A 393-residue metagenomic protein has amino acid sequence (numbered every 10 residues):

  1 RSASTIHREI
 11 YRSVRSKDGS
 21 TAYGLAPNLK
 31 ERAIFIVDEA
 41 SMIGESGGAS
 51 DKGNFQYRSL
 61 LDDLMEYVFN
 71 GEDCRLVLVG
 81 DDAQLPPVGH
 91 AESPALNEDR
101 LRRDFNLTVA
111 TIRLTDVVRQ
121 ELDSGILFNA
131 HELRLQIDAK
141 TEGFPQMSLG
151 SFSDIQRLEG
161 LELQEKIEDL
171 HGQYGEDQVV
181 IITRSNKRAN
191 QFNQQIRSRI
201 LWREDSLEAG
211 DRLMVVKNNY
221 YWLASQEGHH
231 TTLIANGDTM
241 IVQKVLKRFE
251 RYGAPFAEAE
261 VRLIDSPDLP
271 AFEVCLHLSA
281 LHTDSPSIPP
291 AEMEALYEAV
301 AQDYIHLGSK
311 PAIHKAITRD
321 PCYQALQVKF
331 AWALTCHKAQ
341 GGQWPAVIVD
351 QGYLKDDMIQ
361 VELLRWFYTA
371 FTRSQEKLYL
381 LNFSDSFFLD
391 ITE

Functional and structural regions predicted by a protein language model:
R1-F35, L334: Inter-Walker segment of RecA-like/P-loop motor cores
E31-I34, G71-L78, K377-Y379: Loop/turn-to-beta-strand initiation segments
D38-A40, G80-D82: Walker B catalytic acidic pair
M42-A49, Q84-L85, R188: Residues immediately C-terminal
A49-L64, A91-L101: Substrate-gripping "pore-loop 1 plus following alpha2 helix"
Y67-L76, D82-N236, I241-Q243, K247-A291: Conserved helicase motor core of P-loop NTPases
E250-E393: C-terminal accessory regions
